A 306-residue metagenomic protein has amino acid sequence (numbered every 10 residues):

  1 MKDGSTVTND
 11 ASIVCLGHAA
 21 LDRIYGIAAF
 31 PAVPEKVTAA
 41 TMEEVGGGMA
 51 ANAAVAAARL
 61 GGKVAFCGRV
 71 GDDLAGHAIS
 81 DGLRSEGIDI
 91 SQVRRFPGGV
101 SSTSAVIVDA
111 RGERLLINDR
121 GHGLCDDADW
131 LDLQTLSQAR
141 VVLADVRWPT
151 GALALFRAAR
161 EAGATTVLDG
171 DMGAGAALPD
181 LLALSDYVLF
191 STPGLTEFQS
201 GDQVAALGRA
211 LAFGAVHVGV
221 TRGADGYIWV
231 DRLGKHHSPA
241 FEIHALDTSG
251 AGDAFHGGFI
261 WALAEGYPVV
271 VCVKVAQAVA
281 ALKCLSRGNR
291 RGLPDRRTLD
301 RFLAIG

Functional and structural regions predicted by a protein language model:
M1-R69, L74-A78, S85: Glycine-rich phosphate/adenosyl-contacting loop at the front of the ribokinase-like
K2-A19, D81-R95, I107-H237, I305-G306: Ribokinase/PfkB-type carbohydrate-kinase core domain
K2-I13, V37, Q203-G306: Conserved phosphate-binding/catalytic region of the ribokinase-like
L21, Y25, R59, R84 (+8 more regions): Generic secondary-structure signature for well-ordered alpha-helical cores
V37-G48, N52, L74, F96-V100 (+6 more regions): Residues at secondary-structure transition points
R69, S102-I107: Catalytic-core segment of enzymes that process non-peptidic bonds
G99-S102, A183: A short, glycine/Asx- and small/polar-enriched loop/turn that sits immediately N-terminal to a beta-strand
